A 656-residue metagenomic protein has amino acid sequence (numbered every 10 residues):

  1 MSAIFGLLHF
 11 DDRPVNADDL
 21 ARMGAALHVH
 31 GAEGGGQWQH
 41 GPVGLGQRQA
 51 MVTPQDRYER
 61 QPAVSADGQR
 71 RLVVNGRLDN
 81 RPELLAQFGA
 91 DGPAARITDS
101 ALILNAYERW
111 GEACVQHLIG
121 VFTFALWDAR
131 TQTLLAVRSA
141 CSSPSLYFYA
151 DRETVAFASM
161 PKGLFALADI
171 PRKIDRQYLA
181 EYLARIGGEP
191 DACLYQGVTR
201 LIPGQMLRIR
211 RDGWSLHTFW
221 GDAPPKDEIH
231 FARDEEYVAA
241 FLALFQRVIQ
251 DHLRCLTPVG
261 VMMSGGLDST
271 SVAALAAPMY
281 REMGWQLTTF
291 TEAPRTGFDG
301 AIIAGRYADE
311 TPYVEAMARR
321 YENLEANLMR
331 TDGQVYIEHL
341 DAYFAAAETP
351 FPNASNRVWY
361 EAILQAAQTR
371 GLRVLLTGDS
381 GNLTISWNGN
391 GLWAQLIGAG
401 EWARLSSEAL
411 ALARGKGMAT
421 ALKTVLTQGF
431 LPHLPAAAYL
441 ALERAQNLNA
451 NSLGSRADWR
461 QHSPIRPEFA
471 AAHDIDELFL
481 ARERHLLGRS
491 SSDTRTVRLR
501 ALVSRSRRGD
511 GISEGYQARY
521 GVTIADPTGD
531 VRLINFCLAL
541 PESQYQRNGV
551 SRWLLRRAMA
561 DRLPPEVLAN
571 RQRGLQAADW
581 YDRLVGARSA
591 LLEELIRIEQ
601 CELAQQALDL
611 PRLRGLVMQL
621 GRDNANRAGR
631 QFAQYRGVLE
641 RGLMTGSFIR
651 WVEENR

Functional and structural regions predicted by a protein language model:
M1-D332, I337-A342, A346: Cysteine-centered catalytic environments shared across enzyme families
M1-L8, A21-R22, H40-G41, T53 (+8 more regions): Adenosyl-5′-phosphate
N16, A95-D99, L118, D175-R176 (+13 more regions): Hydrophobic (often cysteine-bearing) scaffold residues that line and stabilize catalytic clefts of nucleotide/cofactor
P42, Q47, D299, R306 (+3 more regions): Glycine-rich active-site loop/lid subdomains used to bind and stabilize high-energy intermediates
V73, L376, G529: Short hydrophobic beta-strand that contains or immediately precedes a catalytic carboxylate
G89-A90, E108-E112, E401, G417 (+2 more regions): Glycine-centered helix-coil hinge/cap
A239-V261, Q365-R370, V374, S504-G511 (+1 more regions): Phosphate/ATP-binding catalytic cores across multiple sugar-kinase/actin-like superfamilies, primarily ASKHA
A293-F298, T427, N535-A539: A short, surface-exposed helix-loop junction/capping segment
